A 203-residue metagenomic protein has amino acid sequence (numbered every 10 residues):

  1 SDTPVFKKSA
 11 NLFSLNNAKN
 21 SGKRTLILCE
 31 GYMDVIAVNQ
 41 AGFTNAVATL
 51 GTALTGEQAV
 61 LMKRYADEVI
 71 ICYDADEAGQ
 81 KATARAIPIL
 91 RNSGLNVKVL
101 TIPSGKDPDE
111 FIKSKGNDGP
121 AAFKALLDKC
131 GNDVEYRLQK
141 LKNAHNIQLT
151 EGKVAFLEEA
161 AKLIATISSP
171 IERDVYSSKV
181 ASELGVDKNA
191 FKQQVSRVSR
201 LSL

Functional and structural regions predicted by a protein language model:
S1-Y65, V69, A82-T83: Phosphate-handling DNA/RNA-contact segment within nucleic-acid enzymes
K19-L26, A53-V69, Y73-L203: A charged alpha-helical hairpin associated with nucleic-acid processing machineries
